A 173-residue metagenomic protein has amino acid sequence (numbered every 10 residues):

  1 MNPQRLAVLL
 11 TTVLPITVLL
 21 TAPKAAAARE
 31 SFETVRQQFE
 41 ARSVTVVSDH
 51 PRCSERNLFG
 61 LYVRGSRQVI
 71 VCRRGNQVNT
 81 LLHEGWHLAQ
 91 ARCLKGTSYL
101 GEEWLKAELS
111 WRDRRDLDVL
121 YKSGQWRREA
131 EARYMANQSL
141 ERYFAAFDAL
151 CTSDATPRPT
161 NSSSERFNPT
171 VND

Functional and structural regions predicted by a protein language model:
M1-L10: Bacterial N-terminal signal peptides that target proteins for export
L9-V18: Bacterial N-terminal signal peptides
K24-L58, T97-D173: Metalloprotease/metallohydrolase-associated module, dominated by Zn2+-dependent proteases
C53, G75-Q77, K95: Solvent-exposed loop/turn segments at secondary-structure junctions within structured extracellular/periplasmic domains
Y62-Q68, R114-D116: Acidic/histidine-rich, surface-exposed loop or edge segments in extracytoplasmic proteins
G65-L82: Short pre-active-site segment immediately N-terminal to the catalytic Zn-binding motif
L81-G85, R127: Alpha-helical architecture
G85-E102: Catalytic Zn2+-binding segment of zinc metalloproteases
